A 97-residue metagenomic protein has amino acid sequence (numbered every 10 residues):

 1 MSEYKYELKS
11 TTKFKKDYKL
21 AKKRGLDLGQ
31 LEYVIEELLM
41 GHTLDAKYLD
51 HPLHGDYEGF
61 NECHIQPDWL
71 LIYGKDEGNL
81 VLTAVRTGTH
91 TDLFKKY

Functional and structural regions predicted by a protein language model:
M1-E7, K16, L26-L28, I65-L70 (+1 more regions): Enriched for short, Lys/Arg-rich terminal
E3, L20, N61: Generic anion/oxyanion-binding catalytic loop in active/binding sites
K9-D45: N-terminal first-folded block
T11-K13, D56, D68: Generic structural motif
E37-H64: A short, surface-exposed loop/turn module that caps and links secondary-structure elements
